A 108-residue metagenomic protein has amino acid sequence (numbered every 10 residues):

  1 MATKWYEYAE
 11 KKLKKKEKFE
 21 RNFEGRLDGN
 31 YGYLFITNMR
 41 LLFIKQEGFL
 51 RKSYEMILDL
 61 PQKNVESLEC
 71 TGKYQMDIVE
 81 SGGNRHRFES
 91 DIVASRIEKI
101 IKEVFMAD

Functional and structural regions predicted by a protein language model:
M1-F35: Anionic N-terminal interaction surfaces
E24, I44-G48, S81, S90-D91: Surface loops and adjacent helix of pleckstrin homology
G32-R51: Short, compositionally biased strand/turn segments that nucleate or flank brief secondary-structure elements
L41, E55-K73: Phosphoinositide-dependent membrane-docking surfaces
L41-K45, S67, I78, R87: Short hydrophobic/aromatic-rich beta-strand segments that constitute the beta-sheet cores of beta-sandwich/beta-barrel
F49-R51, E66-G82: Short acidic, Gly/Pro-enriched loop/turn segments at secondary-structure junctions
E66, V104-D108: Short acidic DE-rich linear segments
G82-K99: Canonical phosphoinositide-binding patch of PH/PH-like domains
